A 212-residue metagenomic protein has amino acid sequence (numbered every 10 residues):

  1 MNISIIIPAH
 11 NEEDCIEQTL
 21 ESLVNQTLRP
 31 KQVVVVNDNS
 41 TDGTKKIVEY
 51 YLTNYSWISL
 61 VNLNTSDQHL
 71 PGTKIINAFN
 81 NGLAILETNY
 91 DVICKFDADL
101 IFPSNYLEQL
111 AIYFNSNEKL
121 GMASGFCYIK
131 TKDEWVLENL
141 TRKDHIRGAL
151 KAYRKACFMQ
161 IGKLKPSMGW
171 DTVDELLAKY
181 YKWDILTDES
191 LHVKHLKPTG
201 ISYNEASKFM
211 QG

Functional and structural regions predicted by a protein language model:
M1-N25: N-proximal low-complexity "stem/linker" segments adjacent to membrane-targeting elements
N2-S4, Q32, V173: Cell-envelope/extracellular polymer assembly enzymes that use nucleotide-activated donors
L20-D67: Acidic donor-binding segment of Leloir-type glycosyltransferases
D67, I101-L137: Conserved donor NDP-sugar-binding/catalytic core segment of glycosyltransferases
I76-V92: Active-site nucleotide-sugar/metal-binding loop of Leloir-type enzymes
N89-I101: Short beta-strand-to-loop acidic/aromatic patch adjacent to the donor-nucleotide binding site
R147-G162: Conserved nucleotide-sugar donor-binding and metal-coordinating catalytic region shared by glycosyltransferases
K163-G212: Catalytic donor/gating beta->alpha subdomain of glycosyltransferases that bind UDP-sugars
